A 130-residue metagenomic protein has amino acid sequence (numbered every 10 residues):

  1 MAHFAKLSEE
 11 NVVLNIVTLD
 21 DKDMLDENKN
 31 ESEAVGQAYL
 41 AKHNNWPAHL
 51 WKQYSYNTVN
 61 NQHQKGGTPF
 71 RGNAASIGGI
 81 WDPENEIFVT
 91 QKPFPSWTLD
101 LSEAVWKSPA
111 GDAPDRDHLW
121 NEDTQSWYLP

Functional and structural regions predicted by a protein language model:
M1-P130: Interaction-interface detector
